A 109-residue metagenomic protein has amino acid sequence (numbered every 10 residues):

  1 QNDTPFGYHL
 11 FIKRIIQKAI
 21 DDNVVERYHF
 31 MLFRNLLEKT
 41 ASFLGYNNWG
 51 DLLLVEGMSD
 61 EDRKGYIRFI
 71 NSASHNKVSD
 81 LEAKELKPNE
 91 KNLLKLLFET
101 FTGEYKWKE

Functional and structural regions predicted by a protein language model:
D3-D22, R34-E109: Long, charged low-complexity segments
D21-H29: Structural motif
